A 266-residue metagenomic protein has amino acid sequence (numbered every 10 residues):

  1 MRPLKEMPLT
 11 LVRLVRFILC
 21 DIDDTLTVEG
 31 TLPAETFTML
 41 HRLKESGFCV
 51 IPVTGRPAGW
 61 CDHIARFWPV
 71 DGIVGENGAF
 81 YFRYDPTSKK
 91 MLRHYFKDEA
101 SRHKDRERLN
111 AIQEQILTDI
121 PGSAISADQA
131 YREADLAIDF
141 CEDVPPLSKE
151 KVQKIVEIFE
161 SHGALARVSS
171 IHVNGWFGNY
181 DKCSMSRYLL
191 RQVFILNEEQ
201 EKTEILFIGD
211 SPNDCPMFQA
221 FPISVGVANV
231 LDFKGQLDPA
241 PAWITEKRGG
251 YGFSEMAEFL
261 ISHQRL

Functional and structural regions predicted by a protein language model:
M1-C20, R42: Non-catalytic pre-domain segments flanking phosphatase-related domains
P8, R13, P33, W176 (+1 more regions): Mg2+-dependent phosphoryl-transfer enzymes with acidic/Ser/Thr/Gly-rich catalytic loops
I18, L43, V50, I73 (+2 more regions): Short, well-ordered beta-strand core segments
T31-D128: Active-site phosphate-binding/coordination module
W68-P69, N77, H162, A220-F221 (+1 more regions): Short, structured coil segments at secondary-structure junctions
I112-A220: Conserved acidic, metal-coordinating active-site core of Asp-based, Mg2+-dependent phosphoryl-transfer enzymes
